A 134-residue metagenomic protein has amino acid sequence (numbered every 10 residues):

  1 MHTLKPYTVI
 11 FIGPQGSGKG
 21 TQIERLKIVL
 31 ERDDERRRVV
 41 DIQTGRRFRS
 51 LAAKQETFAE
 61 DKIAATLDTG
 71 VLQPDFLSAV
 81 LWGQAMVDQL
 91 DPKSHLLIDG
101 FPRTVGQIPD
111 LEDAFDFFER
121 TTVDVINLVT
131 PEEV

Functional and structural regions predicted by a protein language model:
M1-V134: Glycine-rich phosphate-binding loop of ATP-dependent small-molecule kinases
